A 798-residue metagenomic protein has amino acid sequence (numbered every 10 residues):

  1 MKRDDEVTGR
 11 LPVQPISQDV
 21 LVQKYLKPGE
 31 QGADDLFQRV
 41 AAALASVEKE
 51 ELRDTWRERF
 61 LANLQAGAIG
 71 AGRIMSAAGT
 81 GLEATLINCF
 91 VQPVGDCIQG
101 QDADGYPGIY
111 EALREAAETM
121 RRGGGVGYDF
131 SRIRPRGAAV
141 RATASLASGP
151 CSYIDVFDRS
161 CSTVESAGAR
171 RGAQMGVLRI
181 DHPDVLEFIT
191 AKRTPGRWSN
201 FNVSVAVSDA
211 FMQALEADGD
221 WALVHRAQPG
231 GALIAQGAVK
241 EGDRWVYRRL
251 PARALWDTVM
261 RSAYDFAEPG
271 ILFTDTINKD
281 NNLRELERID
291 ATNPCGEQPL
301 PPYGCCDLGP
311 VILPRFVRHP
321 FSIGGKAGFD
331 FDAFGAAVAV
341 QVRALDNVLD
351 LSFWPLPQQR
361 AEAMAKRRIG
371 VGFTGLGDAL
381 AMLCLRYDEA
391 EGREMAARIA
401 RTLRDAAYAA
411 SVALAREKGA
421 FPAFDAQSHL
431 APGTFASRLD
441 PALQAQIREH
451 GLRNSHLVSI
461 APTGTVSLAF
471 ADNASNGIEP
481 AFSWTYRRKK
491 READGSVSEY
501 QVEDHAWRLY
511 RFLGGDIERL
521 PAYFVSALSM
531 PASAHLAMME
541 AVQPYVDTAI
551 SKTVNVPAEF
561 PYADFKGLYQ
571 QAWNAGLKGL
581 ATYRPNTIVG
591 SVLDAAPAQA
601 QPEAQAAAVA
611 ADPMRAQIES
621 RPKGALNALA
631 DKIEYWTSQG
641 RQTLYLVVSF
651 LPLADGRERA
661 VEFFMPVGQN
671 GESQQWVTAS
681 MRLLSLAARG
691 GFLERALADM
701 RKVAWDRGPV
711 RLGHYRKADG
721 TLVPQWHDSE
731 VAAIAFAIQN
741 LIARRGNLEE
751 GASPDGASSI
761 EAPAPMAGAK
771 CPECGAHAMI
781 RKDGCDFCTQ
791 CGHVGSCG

Functional and structural regions predicted by a protein language model:
M1-L86, F90-P93, E241, W256-D265 (+6 more regions): Acidic/polar, glycine-rich intrinsically disordered N-terminal extensions of enzymes
K2-R57, A142-V156, G168-N281, P310 (+4 more regions): Conserved, charged catalytic cores of large soluble enzymes
L11, E297-P299, L345-D350, G433-S437 (+4 more regions): Catalytic alpha/beta core of large soluble enzyme barrels
K27, A41-E48, L61-A142, P150-Y153 (+7 more regions): Function-dense linear segments that define catalytic or interfacial modules in macromolecule-processing proteins
A337-R360, M364, R368, R386-T463 (+5 more regions): Internal maturation/activation junctions in enzymes
Q444-Q446, A595-Y645, S759-A767: Short, Gly/Pro- and small/polar-rich lid/capping loops
C771-C774, C788-C791: Short cysteine-rich clusters marking metal-coordination/redox-active sites
G792-G798: Short Cys/His-rich micro-motifs in 6-15 aa windows
